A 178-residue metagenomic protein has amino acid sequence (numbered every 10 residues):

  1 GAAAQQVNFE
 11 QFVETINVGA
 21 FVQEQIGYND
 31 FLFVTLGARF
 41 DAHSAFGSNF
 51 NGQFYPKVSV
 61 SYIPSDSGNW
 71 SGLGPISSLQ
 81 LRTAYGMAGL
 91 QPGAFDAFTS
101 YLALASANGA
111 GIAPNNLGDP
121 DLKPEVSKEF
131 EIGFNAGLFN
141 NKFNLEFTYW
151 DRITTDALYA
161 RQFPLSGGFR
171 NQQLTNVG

Functional and structural regions predicted by a protein language model:
G1-G178: Extracellular/periplasmic, surface-exposed regions of secreted and cell-surface proteins
